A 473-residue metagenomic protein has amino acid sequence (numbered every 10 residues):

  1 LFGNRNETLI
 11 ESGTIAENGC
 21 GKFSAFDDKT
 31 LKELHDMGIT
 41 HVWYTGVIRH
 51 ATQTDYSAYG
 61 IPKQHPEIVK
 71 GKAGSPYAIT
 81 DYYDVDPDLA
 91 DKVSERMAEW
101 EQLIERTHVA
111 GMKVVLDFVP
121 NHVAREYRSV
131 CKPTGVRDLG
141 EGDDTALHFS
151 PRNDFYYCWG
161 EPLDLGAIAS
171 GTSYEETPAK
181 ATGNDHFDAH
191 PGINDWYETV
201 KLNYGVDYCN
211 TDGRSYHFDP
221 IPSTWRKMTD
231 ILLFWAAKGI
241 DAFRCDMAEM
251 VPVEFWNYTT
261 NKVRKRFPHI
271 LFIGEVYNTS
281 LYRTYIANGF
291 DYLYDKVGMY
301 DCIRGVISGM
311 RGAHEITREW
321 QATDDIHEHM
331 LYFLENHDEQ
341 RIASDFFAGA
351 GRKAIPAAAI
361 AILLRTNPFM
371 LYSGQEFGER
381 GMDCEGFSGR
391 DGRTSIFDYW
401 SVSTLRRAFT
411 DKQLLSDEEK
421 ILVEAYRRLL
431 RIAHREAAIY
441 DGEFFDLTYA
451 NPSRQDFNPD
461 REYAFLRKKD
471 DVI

Functional and structural regions predicted by a protein language model:
L1-F2, W43-T54, F118-Y127, D246-P252 (+2 more regions): Short, solvent-exposed turn/loop segments enriched in Gly/Ser/Thr/Pro and often Arg
L1-K113, N121-V123, R128-K132, R137 (+5 more regions): N-terminal structural segment of carbohydrate-active enzymes
C20-S24, D28, M37-G38, M97 (+4 more regions): Generic detection of long, well-ordered alpha-helical segments
A25, K29, E99-Q102, S223 (+6 more regions): Extracytoplasmic/secreted proteins, especially bacterial periplasmic and envelope-associated proteins
K32-G38, Q102-V114, F234-D241, T323-I326 (+3 more regions): A structural motif corresponding to the C-terminal end of an alpha-helix and its immediate exit/capping segment
A78, D88-R96, E101-I104, S129-A242 (+5 more regions): Alpha-amylase-like alpha-glycosidases and glucanotransferases acting on alpha-linked glucans and related
V115-V119, V123, V251-P252, W256 (+2 more regions): Aromatic-lined carbohydrate-recognition surfaces of secreted/lumenal glycan-active proteins
H327, N336, R341-I473: Loop/helix patches that line or flank the sugar-binding groove of alpha-linked glycan CAZymes
